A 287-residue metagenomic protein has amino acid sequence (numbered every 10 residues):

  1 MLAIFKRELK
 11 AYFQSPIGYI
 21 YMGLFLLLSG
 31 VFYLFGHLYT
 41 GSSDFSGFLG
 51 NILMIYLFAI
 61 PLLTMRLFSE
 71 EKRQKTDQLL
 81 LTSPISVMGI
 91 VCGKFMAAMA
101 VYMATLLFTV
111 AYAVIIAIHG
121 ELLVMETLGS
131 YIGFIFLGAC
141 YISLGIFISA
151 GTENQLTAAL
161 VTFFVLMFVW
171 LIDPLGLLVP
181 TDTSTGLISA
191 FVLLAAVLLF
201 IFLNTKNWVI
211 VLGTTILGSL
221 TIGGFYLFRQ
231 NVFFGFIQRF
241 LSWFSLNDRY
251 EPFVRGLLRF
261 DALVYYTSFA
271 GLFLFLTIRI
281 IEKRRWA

Functional and structural regions predicted by a protein language model:
M1-E70, F95, A111, F200-K206 (+3 more regions): Hydrophobic alpha-helical transmembrane segments
A11, S69, L80-T82, Y141 (+1 more regions): Helix-capping/transition residues at the boundaries of transmembrane alpha-helices and the short helical linkers
G18-Y19, I90, T157-A159, L263: Alpha-helical transmembrane segments and their helix-entry boundary regions
S29-G36, T40-G50, I55, C92 (+2 more regions): Secretory targeting signals
F32-F35, Q155-P252: Transmembrane helix segments
F48, L128-I132, D248-D261: Short aromatic-rich membrane-water interface segments that cap or initiate transmembrane helices in multi-pass membrane
G50-L53, S130-L137, T183-L194, L212-G213 (+1 more regions): Alpha-helical transmembrane segments of polytopic membrane proteins
L67-A97: Helix-loop-helix units of permease transmembrane domains in multi-pass membrane transporters, especially ABC
